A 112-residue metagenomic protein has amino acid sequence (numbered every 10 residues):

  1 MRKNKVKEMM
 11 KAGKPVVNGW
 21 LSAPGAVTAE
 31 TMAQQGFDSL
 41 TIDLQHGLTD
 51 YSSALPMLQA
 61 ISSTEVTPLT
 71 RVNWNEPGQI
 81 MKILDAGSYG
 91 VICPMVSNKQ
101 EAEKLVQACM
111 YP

Functional and structural regions predicted by a protein language model:
M1-P112: Expand to "…catalyze enediolate/carbanion chemistry for C-C bond making/breaking, isomerization, decarboxylation
